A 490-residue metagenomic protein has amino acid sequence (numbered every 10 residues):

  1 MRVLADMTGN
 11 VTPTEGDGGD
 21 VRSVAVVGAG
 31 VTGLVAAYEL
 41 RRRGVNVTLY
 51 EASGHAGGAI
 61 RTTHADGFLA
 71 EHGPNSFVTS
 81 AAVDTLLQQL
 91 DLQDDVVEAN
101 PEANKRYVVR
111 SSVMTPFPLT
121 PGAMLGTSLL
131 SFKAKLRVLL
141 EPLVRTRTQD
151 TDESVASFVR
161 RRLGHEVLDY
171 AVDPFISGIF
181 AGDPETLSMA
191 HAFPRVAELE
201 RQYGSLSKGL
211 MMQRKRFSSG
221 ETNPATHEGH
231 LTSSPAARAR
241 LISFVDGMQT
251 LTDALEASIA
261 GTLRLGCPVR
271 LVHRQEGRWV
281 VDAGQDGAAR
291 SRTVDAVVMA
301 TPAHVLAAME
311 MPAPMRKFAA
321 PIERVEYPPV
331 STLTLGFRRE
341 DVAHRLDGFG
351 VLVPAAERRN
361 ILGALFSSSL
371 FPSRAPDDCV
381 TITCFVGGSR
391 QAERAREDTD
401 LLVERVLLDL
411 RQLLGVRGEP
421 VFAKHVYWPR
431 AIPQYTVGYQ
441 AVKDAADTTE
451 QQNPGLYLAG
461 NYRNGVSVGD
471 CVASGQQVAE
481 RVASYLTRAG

Functional and structural regions predicted by a protein language model:
R2, G19-D20, R43, L265-I382 (+4 more regions): Mid-domain catalytic core of redox enzymes that form a hydrophobic substrate pocket/lid adjacent to a catalytic redox
R2-P13, D17, P118-G122, L346-G348 (+1 more regions): Conserved flavin/dinucleotide-binding core of flavoenzymes
R22-L49: N-terminal Rossmann-like FAD-binding beta1-loop-alpha1 element of flavoenzymes
T32, H55, H304: Conserved Rossmann-like nucleotide-cofactor binding loop
R41-A65: Glycine-rich FAD pyrophosphate-binding loop
D66-R147: Dinucleotide-binding Rossmann-like beta1-alpha1 core, especially the glycine-rich loop that anchors the ADP
T85-T115, L163-D169, S258-L265, R270-W279: Feature captures the FAD/FMN-dependent oxidoreductase FAD-binding
V138-L271, T293: Active-site/ligand-binding neighborhood in enzyme catalytic cores
